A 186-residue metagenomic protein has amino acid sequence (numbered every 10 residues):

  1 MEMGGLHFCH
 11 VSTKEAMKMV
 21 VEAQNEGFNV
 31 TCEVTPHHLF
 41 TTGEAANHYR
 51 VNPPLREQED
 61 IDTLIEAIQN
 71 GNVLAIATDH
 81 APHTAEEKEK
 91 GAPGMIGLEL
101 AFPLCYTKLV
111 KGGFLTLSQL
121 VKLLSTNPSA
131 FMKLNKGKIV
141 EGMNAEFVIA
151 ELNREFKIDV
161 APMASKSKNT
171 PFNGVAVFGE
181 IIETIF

Functional and structural regions predicted by a protein language model:
M1-I76: Histidine/acidic residue-rich metal-binding segments in metalloenzymes
M1-M3, Q69-N70, L74-I76, A81-A150: His/Asp/Glu-enriched, well-ordered alpha-helical/loop segment that forms or immediately abuts the divalent-metal
S12, T35, A81, V148 (+1 more regions): Anionic group-transfer/hydrolysis microenvironments
K14, P54-D62, M95-P103, F114 (+2 more regions): Electropositive phosphate-/nucleotide-binding environments in soluble metabolic enzymes
A16-M17, F40, T84-E86, I158: Glycine/Thr-rich phosphate-binding loops of Rossmann-like dinucleotide-binding domains
H37, Y49, P53, P93-I96 (+4 more regions): Flexible, active-site-adjacent loop/turn segments at secondary-structure boundaries
Y49, E87-G91, L109, K166-P171: Short beta-alpha connecting loops at secondary-structure transitions that line or flank enzyme active sites
N144-F186: C-terminal cap of metal-dependent C-N hydrolases
